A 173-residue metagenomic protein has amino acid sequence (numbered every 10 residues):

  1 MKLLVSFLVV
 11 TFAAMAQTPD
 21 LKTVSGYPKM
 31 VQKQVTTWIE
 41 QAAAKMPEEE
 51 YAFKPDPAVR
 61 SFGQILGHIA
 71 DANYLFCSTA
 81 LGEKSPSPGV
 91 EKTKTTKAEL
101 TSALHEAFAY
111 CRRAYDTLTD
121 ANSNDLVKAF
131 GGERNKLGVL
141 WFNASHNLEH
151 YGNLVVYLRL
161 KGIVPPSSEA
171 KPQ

Functional and structural regions predicted by a protein language model:
L3-A14: Sec-dependent N-terminal signal peptides
Q17-V24: Cleaved targeting-peptide boundary
S25-Y27, E99: Terminal, regulation- and interaction-focused segments at domain boundaries
K29-E40, E50-P88, K128-Q173: Short, contiguous alpha-helical
W38-Q41, K45, E106, Y110-A114 (+1 more regions): Solvent-exposed, charged/polar functional surfaces in cytosolic regulatory/catalytic domains
P47-Y51, L81, D116, D120-S123: Short, flexible helix-adjacent loops and helix caps
T95-K128, N135-H146: Acidic/histidine-rich alpha-helical segments that form the ligand environment of transition-metal centers
